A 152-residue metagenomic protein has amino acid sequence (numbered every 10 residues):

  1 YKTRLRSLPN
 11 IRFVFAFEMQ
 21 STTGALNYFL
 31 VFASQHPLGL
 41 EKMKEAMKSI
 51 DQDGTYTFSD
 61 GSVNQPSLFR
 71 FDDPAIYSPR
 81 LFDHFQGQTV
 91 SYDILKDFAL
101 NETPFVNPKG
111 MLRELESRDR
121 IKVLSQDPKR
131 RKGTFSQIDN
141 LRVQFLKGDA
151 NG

Functional and structural regions predicted by a protein language model:
Y1-N27, I76: A conserved mid-domain beta-alpha-beta active-site/ligand-binding segment of alpha/beta enzyme cores
R6, N10, V14-A16, L38-D51 (+1 more regions): Non-catalytic C-terminal interaction segments of nucleic acid-processing enzymes
Y28-L30, N140: Active-site lining segments that contact anionic ligands and/or coordinate catalytic metals
L30-G39: Conserved beta strand-loop-helix elements of the APE1-like EEP
K42-G152: C-terminal target-recognition/interaction regions appended to catalytic cores
